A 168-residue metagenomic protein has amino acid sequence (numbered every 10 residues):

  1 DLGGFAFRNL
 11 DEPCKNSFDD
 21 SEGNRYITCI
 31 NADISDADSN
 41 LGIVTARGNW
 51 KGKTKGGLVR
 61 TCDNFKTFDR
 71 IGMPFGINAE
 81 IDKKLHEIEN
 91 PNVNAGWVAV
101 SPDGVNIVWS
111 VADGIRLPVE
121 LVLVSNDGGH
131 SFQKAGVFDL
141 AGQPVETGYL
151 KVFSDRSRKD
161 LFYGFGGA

Functional and structural regions predicted by a protein language model:
D1-A168: Extracellular glycan-interacting surfaces
